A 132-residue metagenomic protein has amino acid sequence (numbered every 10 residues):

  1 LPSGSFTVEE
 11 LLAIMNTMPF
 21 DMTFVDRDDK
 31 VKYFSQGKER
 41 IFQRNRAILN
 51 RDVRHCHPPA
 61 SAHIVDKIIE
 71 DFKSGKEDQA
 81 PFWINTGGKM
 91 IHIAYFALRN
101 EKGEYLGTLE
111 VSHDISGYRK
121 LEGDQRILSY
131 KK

Functional and structural regions predicted by a protein language model:
L1-D29, F34: Sensory modules in modular signal-transduction proteins
G4, V8-L11, D114-K132: Juxtadomain coupling helices with adjacent low-complexity linkers
N16, F20, P58, E70 (+3 more regions): Generic surface-pattern signal
V31, G37-L121: Sensory/regulatory domains in signal-transduction proteins
